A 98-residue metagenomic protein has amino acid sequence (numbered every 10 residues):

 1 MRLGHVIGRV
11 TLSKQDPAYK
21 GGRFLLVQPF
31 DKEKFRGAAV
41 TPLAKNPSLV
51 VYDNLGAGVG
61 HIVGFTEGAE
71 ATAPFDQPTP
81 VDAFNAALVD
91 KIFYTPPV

Functional and structural regions predicted by a protein language model:
A18-V27: Short aromatic-glycine-enriched beta-strand elements
T41-L49: Short, structured beta-strand/loop micro-motifs enriched in basic residues and often containing a Trp
G64-V98: C-terminal structural segments of small proteins and small subunits
